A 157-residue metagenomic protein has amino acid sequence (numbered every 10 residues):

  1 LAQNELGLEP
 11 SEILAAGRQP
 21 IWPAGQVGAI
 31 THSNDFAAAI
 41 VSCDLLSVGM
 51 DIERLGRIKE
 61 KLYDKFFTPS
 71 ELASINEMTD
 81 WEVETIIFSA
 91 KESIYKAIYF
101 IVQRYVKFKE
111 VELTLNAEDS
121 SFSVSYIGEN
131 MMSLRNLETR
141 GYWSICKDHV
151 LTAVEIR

Functional and structural regions predicted by a protein language model:
L1-R157: Core catalytic alpha/beta fold that binds nucleotide/phospho-ligands
